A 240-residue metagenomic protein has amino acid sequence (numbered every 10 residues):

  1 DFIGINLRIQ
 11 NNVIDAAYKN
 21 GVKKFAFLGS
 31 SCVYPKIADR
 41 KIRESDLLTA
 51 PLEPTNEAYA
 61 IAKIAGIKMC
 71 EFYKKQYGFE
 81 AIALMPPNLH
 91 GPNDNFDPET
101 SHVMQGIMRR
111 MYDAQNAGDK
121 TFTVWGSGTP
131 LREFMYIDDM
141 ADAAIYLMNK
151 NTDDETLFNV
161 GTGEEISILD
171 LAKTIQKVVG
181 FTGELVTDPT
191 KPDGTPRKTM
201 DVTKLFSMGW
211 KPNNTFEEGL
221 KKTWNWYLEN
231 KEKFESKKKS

Functional and structural regions predicted by a protein language model:
D1, K36-R40, N93-F96: Conserved catalytic-core motifs of eukaryotic protein kinase domains, centered on the activation segment
F2-I3, A17: A hydrophobic alpha-helix adjacent to the NAD(P)-binding/active-site core of NAD(P)-dependent oxidoreductases, strongly
Q10-N11, I64-E71, M104-R109, A141-D142 (+1 more regions): Conserved active-site helix of classical SDR/Rossmann-fold NAD(P)-dependent CH-OH oxidoreductases
N11-N56: Conserved Rossmann-fold NAD(P)-dependent oxidoreductase catalytic core, especially the SDR/UDP-sugar
G29-S30, I67-N95, Q105, N116-V124: Conserved beta-loop-beta element that borders a ligand/cofactor-binding pocket
L48, A58, A62-A65: Active-site helix of classical SDR
I107, D113-S240: C-terminal substrate-binding subdomain of Rossmann-fold SDR/epimerase-dehydratase oxidoreductases
